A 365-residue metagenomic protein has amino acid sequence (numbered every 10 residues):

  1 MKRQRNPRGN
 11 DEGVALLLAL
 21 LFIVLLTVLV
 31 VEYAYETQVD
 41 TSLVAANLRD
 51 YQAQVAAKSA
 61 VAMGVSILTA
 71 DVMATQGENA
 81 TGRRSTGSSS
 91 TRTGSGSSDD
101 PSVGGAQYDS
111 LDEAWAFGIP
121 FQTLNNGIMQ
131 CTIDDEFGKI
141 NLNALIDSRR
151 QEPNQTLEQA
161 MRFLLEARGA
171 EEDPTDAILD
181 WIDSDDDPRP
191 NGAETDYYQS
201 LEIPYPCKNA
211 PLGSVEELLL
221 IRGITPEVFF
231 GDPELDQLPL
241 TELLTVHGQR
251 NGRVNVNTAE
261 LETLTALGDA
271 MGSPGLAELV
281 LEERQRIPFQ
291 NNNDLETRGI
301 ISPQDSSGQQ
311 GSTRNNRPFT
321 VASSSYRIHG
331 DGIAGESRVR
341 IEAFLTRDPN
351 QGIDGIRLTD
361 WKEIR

Functional and structural regions predicted by a protein language model:
K2-R365: Compositionally biased linear targeting/interaction segments
